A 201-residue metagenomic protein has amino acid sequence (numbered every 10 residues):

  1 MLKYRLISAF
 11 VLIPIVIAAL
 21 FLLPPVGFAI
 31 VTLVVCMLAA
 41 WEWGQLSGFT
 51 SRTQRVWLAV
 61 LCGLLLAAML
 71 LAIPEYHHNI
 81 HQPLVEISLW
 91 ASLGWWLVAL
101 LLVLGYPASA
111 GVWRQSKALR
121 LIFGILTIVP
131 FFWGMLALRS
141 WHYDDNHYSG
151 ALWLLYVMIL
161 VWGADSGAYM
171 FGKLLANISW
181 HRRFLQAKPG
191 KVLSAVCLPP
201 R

Functional and structural regions predicted by a protein language model:
L2-R201: Membrane-embedded alpha-helical bundles of polytopic integral membrane proteins
